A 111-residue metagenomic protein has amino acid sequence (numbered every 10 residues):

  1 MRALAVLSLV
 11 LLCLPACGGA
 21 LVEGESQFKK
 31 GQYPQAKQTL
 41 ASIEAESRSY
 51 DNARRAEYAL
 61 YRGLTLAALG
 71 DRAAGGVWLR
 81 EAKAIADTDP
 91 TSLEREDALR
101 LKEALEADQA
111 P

Functional and structural regions predicted by a protein language model:
R2-L7: Sec-dependent signal peptide recognition, specifically the positively charged N-region followed immediately by
L11-K37: Bacterial Sec signal peptide processing site at the extreme N-terminus
V22, Y61, R100-A104, D108: "A position-specific structural signal for the A-helix of alpha-solenoid helical repeats
A41-E46, K83-I85: Amphipathic alpha-helical segments of tetratricopeptide repeats
L66-P90: TPR/TPR-like (Sel1-like) alpha-helical repeat modules
